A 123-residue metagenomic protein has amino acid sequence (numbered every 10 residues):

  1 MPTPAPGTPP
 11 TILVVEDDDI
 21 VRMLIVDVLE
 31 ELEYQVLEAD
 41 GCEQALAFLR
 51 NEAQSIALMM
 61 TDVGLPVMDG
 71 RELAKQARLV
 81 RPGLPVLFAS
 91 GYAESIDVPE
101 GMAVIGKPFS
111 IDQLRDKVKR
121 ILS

Functional and structural regions predicted by a protein language model:
L13, E38-L58: Acidic, metal-coordinating helix/loop segments flanking the phosphotransfer/catalytic sites of two-component signaling
E16: Conserved acidic carboxylate
R22, P66: The feature encodes the CheY-like receiver
M23-E31: Charged docking surfaces used in two-component/phosphorelay signaling
G41, D69-L73: Acidic catalytic/metal-coordinating carboxylates
D62: Active-site residues of response regulator receiver
F109-L122: C-terminal output helix
